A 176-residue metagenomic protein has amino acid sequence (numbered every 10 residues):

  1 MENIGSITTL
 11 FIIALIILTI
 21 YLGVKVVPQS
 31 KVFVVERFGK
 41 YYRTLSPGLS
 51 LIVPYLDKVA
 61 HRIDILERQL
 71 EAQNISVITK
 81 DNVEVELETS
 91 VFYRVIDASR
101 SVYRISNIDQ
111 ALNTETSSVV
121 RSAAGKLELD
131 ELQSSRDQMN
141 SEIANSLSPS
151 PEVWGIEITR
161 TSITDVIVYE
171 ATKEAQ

Functional and structural regions predicted by a protein language model:
M1-E71, R160, Y169: Interfacial loop/beta elements and low-complexity acidic/Ser/Thr-rich segments of macromolecular assembly/processing
V35-F38, V53-A171: Amphipathic, interface-forming alpha-helical segments with heptad-repeat character
T172-Q176: Charged, solvent-exposed helices and adjacent loops that form client-binding or oligomerization surfaces
